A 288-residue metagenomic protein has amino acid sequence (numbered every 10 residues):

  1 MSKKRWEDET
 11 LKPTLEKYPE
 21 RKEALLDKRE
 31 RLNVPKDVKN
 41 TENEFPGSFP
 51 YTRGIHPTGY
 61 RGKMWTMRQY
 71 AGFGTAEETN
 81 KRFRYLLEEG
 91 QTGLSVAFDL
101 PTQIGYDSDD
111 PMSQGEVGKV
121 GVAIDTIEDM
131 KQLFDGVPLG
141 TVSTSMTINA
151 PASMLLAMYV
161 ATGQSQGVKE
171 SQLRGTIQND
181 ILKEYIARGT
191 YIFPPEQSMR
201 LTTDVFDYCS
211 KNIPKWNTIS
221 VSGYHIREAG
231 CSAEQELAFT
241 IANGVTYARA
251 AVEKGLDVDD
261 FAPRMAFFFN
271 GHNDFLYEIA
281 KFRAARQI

Functional and structural regions predicted by a protein language model:
M1-K281: Catalytic alpha/beta active-site cores
A285-R286: Small-residue helix-packing and pore-constriction motifs in hydrophobic alpha-helices
